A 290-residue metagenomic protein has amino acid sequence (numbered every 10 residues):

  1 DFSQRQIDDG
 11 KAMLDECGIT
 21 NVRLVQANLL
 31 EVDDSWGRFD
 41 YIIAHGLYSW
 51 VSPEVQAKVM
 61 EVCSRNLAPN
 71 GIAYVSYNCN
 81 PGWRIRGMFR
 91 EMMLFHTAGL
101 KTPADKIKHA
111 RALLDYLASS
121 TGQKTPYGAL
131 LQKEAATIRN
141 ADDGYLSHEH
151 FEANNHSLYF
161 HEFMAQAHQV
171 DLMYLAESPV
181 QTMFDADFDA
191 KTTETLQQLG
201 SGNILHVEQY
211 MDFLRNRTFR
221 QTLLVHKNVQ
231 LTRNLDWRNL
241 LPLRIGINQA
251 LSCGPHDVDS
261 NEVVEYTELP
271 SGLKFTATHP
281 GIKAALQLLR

Functional and structural regions predicted by a protein language model:
D1-V32: Class I SAM-dependent methyltransferase SAM/SAH-binding core
K11, N21-Q26, F39-Y41, P69-Y74 (+1 more regions): Beta-sheet entry/capping signal
M13-L14, R38-F39, A57-M60, G87-H96 (+3 more regions): Short secondary-structure boundary/capping segments
L30-I42: A short acidic, Gly/Pro-enriched loop at the edge of an enzyme's catalytic core that lines a small-molecule cofactor
F39-K58, A73, C79: A short SAM/SAH-binding and catalytic strip from SAM-dependent methyltransferases
Q56-P69: A short glycine-rich, Lys/Arg-flanked "PGG" loop and its adjoining helix->strand segment in the class I
I72-L130: Conserved class I S-adenosyl-L-methionine
T121-R290: Rossmann-like AdoMet/SAM-dependent catalytic core
